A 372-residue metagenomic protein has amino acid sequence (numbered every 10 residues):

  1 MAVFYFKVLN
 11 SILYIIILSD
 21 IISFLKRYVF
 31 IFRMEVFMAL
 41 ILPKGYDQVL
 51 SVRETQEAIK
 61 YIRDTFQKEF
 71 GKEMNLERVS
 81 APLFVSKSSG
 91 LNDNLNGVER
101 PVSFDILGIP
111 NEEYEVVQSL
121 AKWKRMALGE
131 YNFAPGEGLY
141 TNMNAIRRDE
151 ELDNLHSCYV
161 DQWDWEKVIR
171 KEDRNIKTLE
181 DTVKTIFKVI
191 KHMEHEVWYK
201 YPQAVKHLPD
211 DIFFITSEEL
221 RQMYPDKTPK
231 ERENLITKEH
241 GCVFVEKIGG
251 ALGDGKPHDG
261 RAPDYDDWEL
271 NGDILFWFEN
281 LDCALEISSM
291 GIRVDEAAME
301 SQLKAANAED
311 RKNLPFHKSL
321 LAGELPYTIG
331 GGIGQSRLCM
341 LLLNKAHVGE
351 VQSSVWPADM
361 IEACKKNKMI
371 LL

Functional and structural regions predicted by a protein language model:
I12, I16-I17, I21, I31: Short, positively charged and aromatic/hydrophobic N-terminal segments
A39-H156, D164-V168: Class II aminoacyl-tRNA synthetase-like tRNA-binding/catalytic domains
F70-E77, I186-V197, A346: A generic secondary-structure signal for well-formed alpha-helical elements
T141-K227, E231-N234: Extended, charged alpha-beta segments that form solvent-exposed binding/catalytic grooves in nucleic-acid-handling
I146, T216-L372: A translation/RNA-centric and nucleic-acid-associated enzymatic feature enriched in Class II aminoacyl-tRNA synthetases
